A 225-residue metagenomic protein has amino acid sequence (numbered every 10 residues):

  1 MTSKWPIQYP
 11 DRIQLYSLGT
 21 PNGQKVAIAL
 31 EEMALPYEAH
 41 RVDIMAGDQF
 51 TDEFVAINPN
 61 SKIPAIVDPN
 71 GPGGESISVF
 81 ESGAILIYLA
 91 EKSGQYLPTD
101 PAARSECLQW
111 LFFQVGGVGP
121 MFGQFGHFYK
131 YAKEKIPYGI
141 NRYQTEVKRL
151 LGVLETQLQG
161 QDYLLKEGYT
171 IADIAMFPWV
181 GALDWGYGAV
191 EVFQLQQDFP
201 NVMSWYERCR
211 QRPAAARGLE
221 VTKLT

Functional and structural regions predicted by a protein language model:
M1-N141: GST-like domain detector, emphasizing the conserved glutathione-binding G-site in the N-terminal thioredoxin-like
P6, W110-Q211: GST-like fold's C-terminal all-alpha helical module
D43, I171, T222: Short, solvent-exposed turn/loop segments enriched in Gly/Ser/Thr/Pro and often Arg
A56, Q211, E220-V221: Phosphate-coordinating loops and pocket residues in cytosolic domains that bind phosphorylated ligands
N60, K92, G160-Q161, R212: Structured helix-beta-strand junction loops
A84, N201, A214: Residue-level recognition of oxygen-bearing side chains
A90, W179-V180, L219: Active-site-flanking alpha-helical
A216-T225: C-terminal helix/juxtamembrane-tail motif
